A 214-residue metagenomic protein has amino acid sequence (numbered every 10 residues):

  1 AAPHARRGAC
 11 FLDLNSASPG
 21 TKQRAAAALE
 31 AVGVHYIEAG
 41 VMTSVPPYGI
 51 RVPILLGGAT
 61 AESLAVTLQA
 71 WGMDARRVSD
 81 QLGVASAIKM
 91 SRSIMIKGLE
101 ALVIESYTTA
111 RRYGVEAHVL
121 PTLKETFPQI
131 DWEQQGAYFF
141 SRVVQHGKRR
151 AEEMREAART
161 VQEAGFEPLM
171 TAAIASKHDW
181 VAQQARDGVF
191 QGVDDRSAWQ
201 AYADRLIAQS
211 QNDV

Functional and structural regions predicted by a protein language model:
R6-A9, V32-V34: A short helix->loop->beta-strand "cap" motif at the edges of active sites that frequently abuts
A9-N15, S141-R142: Short glycine-rich or small-residue beta-strand-to-loop segments that form or flank ligand, phosphate, metal/Fe-S
A17-K97: Rossmann-fold dinucleotide-binding core
Q23, A164-E167, V214: Metal- and O2-centered redox machinery and metal/ROS homeostasis
I88-D195: Helical "substrate-binding/catalytic lid" subdomain of Rossmann-like NAD(P)-dependent dehydrogenases/reductases
G192-V214: Short, basic/aromatic-enriched C-terminal tail that caps enzymatic domains
